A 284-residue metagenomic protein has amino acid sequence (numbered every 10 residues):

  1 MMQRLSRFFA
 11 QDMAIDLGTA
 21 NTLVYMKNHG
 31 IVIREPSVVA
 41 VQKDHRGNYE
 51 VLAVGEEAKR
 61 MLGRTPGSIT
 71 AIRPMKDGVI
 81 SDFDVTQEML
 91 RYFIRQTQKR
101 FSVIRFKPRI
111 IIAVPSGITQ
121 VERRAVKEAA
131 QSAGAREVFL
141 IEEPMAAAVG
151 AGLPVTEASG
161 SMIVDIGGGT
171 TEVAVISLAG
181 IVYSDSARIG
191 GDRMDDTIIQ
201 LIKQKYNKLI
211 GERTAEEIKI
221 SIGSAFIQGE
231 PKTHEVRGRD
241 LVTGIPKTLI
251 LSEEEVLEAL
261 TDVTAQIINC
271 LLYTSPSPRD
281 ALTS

Functional and structural regions predicted by a protein language model:
M1-I166, A174-S275: Nucleotide/phosphate-binding catalytic cleft detector across ATP-hydrolyzing and phosphate-transferring enzymes
Y273-S284: Single conserved hydrophobic/aromatic residue that forms the stacking wall/gate of nucleotide- or nucleobase-binding
